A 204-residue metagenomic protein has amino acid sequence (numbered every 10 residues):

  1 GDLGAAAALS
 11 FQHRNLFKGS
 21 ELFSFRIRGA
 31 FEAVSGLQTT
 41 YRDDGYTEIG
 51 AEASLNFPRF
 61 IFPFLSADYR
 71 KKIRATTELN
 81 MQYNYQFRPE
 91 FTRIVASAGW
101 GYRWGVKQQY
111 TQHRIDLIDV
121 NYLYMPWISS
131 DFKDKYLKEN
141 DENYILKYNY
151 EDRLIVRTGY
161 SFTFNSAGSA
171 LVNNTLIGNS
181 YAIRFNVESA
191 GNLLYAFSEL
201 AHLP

Functional and structural regions predicted by a protein language model:
G1-Q12, S24: Small-polar (Ser/Thr/Gly)-enriched, low-hydrophobicity segments that adopt extended beta-strand/coil conformations
D2-L3, F17-G19, P89-F91: Short glycine/serine/proline-enriched coil/turn segments at secondary-structure junctions
F11-R14, A67-Y69: Intrinsically disordered, low-complexity boundary segments flanking structured domains
R14-L22, D44: Membrane-proximal, glycine/serine-rich, low-complexity loop/turn segments characteristic of large bacterial
R28-A30, L37-P204: Transmembrane beta-strand segments of outer-membrane beta-barrel domains in Gram-negative and organellar OMPs
